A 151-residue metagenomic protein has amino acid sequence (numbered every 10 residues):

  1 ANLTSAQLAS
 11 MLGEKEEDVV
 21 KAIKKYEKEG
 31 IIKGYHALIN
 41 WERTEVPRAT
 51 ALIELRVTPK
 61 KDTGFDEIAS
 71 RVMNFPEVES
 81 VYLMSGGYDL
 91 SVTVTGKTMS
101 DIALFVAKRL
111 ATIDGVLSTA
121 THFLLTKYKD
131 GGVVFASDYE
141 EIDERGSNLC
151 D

Functional and structural regions predicted by a protein language model:
A1-D151: A compositional/biophysical signature of low hydrophobicity enriched in polar/charged and small residues
